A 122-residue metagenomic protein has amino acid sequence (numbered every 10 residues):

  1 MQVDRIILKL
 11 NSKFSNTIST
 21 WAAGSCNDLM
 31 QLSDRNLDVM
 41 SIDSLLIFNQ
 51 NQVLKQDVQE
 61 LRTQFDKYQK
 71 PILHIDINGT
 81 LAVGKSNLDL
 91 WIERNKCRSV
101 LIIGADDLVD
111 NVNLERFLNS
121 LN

Functional and structural regions predicted by a protein language model:
Q2-S99, I103-D106, D110-L118: Acidic/glycine-enriched connector segments
